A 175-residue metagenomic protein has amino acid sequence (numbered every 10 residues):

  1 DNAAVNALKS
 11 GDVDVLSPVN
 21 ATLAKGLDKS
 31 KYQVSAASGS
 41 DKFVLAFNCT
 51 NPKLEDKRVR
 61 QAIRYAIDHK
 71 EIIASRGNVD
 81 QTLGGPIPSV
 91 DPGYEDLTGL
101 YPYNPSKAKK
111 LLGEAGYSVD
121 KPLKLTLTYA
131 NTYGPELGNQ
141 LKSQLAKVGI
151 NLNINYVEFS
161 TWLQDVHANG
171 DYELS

Functional and structural regions predicted by a protein language model:
D1-N51, L174: Extracellular/periplasmic solute-recognition and catalytic clefts
A4-V5, V13, L23-A24, V59 (+4 more regions): Short, hydrophobic alpha-helical packing/hinge segments within bilobed ligand-binding/sensory domains
S17-L23, H69, I87, E158-F159: Beta->alpha turn/N-cap motifs
N48-P52, V59-A62, G93-Y101, Y129-N131: Second-shell loop/turn segments in exported
T50, L54-D91, E136-L137: Periplasmic-binding protein-like
Q81-E114, N131-E136: Structural transition elements
G113-S175: Ligand/substrate-recognition segments at binding pockets and active sites
